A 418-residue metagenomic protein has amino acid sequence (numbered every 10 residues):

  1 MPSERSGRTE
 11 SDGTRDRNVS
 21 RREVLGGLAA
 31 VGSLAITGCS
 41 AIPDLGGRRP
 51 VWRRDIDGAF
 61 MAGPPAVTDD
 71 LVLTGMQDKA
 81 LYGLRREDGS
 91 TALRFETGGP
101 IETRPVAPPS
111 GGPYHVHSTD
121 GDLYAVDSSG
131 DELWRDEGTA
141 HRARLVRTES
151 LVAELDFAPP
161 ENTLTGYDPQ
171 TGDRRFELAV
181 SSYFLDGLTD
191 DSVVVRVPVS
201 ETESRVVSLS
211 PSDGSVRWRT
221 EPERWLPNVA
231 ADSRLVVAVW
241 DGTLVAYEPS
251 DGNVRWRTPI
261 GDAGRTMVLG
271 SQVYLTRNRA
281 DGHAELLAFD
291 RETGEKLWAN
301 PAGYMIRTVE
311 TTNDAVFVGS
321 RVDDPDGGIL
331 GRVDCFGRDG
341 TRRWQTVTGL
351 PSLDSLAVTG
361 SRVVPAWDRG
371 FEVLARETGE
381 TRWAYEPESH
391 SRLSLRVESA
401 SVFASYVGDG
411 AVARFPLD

Functional and structural regions predicted by a protein language model:
M1, V19-L28, G38: N-terminal export leaders
M1-V19: N-terminal secretory signal peptides
I42-M61, D88-G99, D131-T139, T165 (+7 more regions): Aromatic (tryptophan-biased) beta-strands that constitute blades/sheets of beta-rich domains
R53-K79: Beta-strand-rich domains and repeat architectures in extracellular enzymes and scaffolds, especially beta-propellers
F60-P64, P100-A107, A140-R147, V180-T189 (+5 more regions): Repeated scaffold domains used in trafficking and secretory/extracellular systems, primarily beta-propellers
F157-E161, V199-E203, R279-H283, P325-L330: Short, solvent-exposed loop/turn segments at conserved positions within beta-propeller repeat blades
S389-D418: Blade-level signature of beta-propeller repeat domains, shared across WD40, Kelch, NHL, RCC1 and BNR/Asp-box propellers
